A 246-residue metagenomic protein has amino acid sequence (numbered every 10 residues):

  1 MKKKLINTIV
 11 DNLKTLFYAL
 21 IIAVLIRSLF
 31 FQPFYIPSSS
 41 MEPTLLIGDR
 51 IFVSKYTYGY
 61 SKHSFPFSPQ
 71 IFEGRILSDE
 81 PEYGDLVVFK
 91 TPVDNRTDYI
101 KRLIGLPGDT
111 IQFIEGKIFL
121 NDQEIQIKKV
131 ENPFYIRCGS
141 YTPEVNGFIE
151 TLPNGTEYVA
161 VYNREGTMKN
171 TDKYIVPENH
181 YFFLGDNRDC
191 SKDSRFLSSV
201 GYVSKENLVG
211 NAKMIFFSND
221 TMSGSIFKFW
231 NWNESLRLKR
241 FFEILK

Functional and structural regions predicted by a protein language model:
K2-V10, L25, L29, F34 (+1 more regions): Soluble "head" domains of membrane/secretory-pathway proteins
